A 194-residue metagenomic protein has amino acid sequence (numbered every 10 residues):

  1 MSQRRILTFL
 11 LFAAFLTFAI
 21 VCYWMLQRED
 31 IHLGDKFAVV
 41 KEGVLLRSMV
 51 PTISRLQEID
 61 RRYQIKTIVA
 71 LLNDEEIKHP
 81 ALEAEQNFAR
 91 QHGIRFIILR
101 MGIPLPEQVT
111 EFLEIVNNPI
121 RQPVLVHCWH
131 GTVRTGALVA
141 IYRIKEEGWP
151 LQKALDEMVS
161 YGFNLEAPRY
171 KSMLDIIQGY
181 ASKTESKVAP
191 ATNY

Functional and structural regions predicted by a protein language model:
S2-V124, A140-Y194: Cys-dependent protein tyrosine phosphatase-like superfamily
C128: Short cysteine clusters
G131: Substrate/cofactor-recognition hotspot
T135: Ser/Thr-glycine-rich phosphate-binding loops at phosphate-binding pockets of nucleotides, nucleotide cofactors
